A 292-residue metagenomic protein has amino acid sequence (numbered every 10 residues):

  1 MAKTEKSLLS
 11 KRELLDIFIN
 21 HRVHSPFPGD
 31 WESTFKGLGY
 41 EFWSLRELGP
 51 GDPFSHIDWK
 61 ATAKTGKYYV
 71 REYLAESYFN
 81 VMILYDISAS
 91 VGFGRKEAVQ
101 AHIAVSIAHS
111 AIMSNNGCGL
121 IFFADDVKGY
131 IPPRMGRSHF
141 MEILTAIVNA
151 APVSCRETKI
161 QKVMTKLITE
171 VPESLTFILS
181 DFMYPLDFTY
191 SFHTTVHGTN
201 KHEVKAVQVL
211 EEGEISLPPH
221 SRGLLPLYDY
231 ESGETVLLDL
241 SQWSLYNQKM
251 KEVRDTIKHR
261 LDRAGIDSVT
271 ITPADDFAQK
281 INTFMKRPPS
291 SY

Functional and structural regions predicted by a protein language model:
M1-R134, L175-S180, P185: An amphipathic, basic-hydrophobic helix/alpha-beta surface used to engage anionic, phosphate-rich ligands or surfaces
M1-S33, I168-S174, H193-Y292: Von Willebrand factor type A / integrin I
T65, C155-K159, K249: Short secondary-structure boundary/capping elements
I131-P132, F188-Y190, S216-P219: Short, well-ordered secondary-structure micro-motifs
H139-S174, E214: Von Willebrand factor
F182-L186, E211-E214: Short, catalytically relevant binding-site loops at active-site mouths
P185-F188, A278: Short, well-ordered alpha-helical microsegments
